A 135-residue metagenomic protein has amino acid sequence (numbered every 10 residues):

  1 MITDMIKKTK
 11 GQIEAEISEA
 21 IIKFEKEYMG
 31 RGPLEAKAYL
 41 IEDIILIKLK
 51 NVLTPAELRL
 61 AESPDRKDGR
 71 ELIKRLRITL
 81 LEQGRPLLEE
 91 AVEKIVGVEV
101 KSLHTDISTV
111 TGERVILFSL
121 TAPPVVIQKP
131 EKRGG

Functional and structural regions predicted by a protein language model:
I2-G135: Interaction-mediating elements
